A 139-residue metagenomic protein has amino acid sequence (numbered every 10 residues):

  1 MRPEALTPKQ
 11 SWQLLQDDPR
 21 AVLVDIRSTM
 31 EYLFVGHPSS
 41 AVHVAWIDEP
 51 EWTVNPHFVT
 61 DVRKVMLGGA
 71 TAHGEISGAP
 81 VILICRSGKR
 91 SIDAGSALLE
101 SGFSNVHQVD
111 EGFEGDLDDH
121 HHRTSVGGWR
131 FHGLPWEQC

Functional and structural regions predicted by a protein language model:
M1-V22, T29-P80, S91-C139: Rhodanese-like catalytic fold shared by cysteine-dependent sulfurtransferases and DSP/PTP-type phosphatases
I84: Short, surface-exposed ligand- or partner-binding patches at beta-edge/loop junctions that are enriched in aromatics
